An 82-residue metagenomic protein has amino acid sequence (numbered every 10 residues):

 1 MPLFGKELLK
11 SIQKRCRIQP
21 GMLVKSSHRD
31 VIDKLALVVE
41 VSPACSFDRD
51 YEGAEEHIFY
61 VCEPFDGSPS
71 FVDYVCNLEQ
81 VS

Functional and structural regions predicted by a protein language model:
M1-V31: Mixed-charge, Lys/Arg-rich low-complexity intrinsically disordered regions
P2-K6, A54-S82: Intrinsically disordered, low-complexity, charged/polar segments
L23, L35-L37, Y74: Residues located in well-ordered beta-strands
V24, V38-V41, V61-C62: Hydrophobic aliphatic residue packing
I32-S46: Short beta-strand-centered aromatic/proline hotspots
A44-H57: Short, solvent-exposed secondary-structure boundary/capping segments
